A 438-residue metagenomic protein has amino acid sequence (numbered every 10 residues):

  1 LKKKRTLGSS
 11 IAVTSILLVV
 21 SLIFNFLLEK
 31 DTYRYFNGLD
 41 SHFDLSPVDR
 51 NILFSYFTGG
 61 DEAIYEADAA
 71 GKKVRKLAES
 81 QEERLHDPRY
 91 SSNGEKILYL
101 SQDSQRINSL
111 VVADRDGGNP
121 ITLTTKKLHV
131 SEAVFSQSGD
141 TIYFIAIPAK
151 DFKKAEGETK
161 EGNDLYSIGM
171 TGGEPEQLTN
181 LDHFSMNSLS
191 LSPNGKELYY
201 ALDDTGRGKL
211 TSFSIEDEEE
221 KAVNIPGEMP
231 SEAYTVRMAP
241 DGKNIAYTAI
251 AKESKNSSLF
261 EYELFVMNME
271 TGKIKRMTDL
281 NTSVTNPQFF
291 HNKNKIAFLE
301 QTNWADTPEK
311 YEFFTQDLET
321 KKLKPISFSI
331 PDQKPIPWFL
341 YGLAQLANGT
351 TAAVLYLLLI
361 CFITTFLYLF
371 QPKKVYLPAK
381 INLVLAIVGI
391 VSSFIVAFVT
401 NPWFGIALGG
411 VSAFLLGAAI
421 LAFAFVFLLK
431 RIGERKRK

Functional and structural regions predicted by a protein language model:
K2-K438: Sequence signature of WD/YWTD-type beta-propeller architectures
